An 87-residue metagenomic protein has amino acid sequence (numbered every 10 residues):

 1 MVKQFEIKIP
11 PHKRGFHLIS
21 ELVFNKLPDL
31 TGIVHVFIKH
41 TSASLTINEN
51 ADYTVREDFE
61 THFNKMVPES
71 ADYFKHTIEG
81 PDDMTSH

Functional and structural regions predicted by a protein language model:
M1-H87: Active-site histidine-anchored catalytic micro-motif
